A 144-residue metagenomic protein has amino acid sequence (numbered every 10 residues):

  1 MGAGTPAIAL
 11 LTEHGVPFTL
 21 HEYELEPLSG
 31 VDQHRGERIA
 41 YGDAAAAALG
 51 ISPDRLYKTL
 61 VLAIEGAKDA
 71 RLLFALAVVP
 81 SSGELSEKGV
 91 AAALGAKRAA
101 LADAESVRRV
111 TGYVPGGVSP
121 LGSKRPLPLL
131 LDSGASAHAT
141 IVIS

Functional and structural regions predicted by a protein language model:
M1-S144: Extended, low-hydrophobicity, polar/charged segments
